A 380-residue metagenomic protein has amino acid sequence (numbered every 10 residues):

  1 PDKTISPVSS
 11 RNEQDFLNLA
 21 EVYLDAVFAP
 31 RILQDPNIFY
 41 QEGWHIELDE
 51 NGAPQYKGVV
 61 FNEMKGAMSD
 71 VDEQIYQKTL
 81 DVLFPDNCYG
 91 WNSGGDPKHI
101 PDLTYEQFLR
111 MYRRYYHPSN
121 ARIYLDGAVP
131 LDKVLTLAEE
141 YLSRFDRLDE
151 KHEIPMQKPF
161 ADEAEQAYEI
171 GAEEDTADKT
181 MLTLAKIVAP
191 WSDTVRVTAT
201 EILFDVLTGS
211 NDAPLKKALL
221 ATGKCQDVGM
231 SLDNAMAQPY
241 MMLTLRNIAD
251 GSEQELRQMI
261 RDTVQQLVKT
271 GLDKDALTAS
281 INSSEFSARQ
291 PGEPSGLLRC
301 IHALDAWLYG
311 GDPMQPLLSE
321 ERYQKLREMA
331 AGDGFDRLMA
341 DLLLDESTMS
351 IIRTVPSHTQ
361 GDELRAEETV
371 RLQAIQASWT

Functional and structural regions predicted by a protein language model:
P1-P155, P159-F160, D178-T183, V188-D193 (+2 more regions): Charge-rich, well-structured scaffold segments of protease-associated domains
E163-E174, A288-G292: Short, low-order "capping/linker" segments at domain edges
